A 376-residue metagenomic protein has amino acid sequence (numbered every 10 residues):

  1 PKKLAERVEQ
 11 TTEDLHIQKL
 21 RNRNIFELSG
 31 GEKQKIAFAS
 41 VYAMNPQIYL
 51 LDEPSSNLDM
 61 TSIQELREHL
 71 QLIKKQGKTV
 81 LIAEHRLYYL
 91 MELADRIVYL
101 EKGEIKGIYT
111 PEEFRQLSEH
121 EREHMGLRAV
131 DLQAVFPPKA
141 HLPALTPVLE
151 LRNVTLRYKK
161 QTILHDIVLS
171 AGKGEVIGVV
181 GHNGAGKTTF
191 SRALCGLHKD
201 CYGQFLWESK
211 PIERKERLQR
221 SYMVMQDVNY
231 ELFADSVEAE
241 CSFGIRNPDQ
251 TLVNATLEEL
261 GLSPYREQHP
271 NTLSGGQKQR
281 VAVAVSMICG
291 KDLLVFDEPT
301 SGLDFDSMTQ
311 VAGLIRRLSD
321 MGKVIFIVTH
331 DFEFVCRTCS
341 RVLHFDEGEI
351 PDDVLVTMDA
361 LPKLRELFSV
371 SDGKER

Functional and structural regions predicted by a protein language model:
A5-L20, Q250-Y265: Conserved ABC ATPase "signature" region
N24-L28, E32, H269-L273, Q277: Conserved ABC ATPase signature
Y49-D52, L294-D297: Catalytic Walker B motif of ABC-type/P-loop ATPase nucleotide-binding domains
E84-H85, T329-H330: H-loop/switch region of ABC-family ATPase nucleotide-binding domains
E104-G126, E349-D372: Conserved beta-strand-loop-alpha-helix hinge in the C-terminal portion of ABC ATPase nucleotide-binding domains
V180-H182: The feature captures the beta-strand-to-loop junction immediately N-terminal to the Walker
C195: Helix-to-loop junction immediately C-terminal to a conserved catalytic motif
